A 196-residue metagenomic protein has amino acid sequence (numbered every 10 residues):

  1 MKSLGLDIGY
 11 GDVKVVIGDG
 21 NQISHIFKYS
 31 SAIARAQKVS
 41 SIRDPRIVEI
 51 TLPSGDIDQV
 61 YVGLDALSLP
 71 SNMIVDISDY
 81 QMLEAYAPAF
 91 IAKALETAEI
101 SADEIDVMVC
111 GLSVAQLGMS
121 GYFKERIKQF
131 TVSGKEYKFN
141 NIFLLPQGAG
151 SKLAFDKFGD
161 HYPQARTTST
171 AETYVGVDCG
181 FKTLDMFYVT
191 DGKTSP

Functional and structural regions predicted by a protein language model:
M1-V175, G192-P196: Nucleotide/phosphate-binding catalytic cleft detector across ATP-hydrolyzing and phosphate-transferring enzymes
V13, K182-M186: Short glycine/serine/threonine-rich phosphate/pyrophosphate-binding segments that cradle anionic phosphate groups
V177-F181: Active-site-proximal alpha-helical scaffolds that flank and shape metal-associated catalytic sites
